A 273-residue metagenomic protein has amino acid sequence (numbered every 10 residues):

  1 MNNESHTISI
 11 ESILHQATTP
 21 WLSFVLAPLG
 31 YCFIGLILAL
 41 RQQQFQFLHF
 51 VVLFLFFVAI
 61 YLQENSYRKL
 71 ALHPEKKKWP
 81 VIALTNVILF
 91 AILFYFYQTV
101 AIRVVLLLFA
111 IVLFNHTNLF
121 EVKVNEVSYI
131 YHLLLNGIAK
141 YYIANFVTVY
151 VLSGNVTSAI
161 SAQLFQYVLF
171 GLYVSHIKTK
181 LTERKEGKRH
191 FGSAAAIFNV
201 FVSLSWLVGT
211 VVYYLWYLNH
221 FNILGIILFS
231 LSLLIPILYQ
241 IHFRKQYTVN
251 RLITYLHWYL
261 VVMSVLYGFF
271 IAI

Functional and structural regions predicted by a protein language model:
M1-L119, L135-S175, I197-I273: Hydrophobic alpha-helical transmembrane segments
V122-L133, Y247: Membrane-helix interface "capping/anchor" motifs
S128-G137, K185-V202: Cytoplasm-facing juxtamembrane segments at the starts of transmembrane helices in multi-pass membrane proteins
F170-G187: Juxtamembrane interface at the ends
